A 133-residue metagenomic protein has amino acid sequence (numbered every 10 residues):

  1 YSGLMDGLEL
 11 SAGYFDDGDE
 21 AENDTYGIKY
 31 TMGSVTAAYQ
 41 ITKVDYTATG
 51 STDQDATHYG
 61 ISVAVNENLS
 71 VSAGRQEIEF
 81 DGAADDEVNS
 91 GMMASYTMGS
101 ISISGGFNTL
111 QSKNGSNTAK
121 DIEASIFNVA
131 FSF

Functional and structural regions predicted by a protein language model:
Y1-F133: Outer-membrane beta-barrel proteins
